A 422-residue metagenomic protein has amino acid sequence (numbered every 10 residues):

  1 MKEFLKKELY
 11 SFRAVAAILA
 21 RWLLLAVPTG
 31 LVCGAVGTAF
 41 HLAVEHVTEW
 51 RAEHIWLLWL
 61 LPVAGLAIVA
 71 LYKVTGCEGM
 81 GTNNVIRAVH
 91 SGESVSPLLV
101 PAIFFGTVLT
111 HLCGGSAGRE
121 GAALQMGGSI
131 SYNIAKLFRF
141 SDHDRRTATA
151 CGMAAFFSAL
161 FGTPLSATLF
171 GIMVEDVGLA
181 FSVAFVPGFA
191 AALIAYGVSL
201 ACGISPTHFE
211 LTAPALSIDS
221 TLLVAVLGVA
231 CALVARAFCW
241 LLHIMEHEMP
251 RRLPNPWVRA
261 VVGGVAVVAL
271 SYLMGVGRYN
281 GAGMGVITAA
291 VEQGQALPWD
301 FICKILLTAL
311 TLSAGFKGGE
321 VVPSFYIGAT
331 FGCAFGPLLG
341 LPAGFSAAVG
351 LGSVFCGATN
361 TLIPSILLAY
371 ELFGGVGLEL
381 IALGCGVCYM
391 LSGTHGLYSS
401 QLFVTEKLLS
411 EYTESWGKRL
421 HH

Functional and structural regions predicted by a protein language model:
M1-H422: Alpha-helical transmembrane segments and immediately membrane-proximal extracytoplasmic
